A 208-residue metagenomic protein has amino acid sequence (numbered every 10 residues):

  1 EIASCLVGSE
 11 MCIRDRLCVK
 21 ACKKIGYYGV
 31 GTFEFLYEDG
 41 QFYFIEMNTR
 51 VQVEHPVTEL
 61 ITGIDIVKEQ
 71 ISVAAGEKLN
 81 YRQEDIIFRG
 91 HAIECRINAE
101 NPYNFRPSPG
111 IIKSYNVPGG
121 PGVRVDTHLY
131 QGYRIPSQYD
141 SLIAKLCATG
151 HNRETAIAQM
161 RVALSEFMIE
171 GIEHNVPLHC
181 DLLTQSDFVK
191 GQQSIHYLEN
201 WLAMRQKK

Functional and structural regions predicted by a protein language model:
E1-I13: Single conserved hydrophobic/aromatic residue that forms the stacking wall/gate of nucleotide- or nucleobase-binding
S9, T32, H55-T58: Glycine-rich phosphate-binding loop of ATP-grasp-fold ATP-dependent ligases
M11, V19, R161-S165: Solvent-exposed alpha-helix faces
C12, L36, N48, R96-N98: Anionic group-transfer/hydrolysis microenvironments
D15-K23, I71: Short amphipathic alpha-helical segments
K23-Y28, E38-D39, H151, E170 (+1 more regions): Secondary-structure transition/capping motifs at alpha-helix termini and the adjoining loop/turn into the next element
G26-Q52: Conserved metal-phosphate-binding beta-hairpin within the catalytic cores of diverse ATP-dependent phosphoryl-transfer
P56-K208: Catalytic cores of soluble metabolic enzymes centered on carboxylation/carboxyl-transfer
